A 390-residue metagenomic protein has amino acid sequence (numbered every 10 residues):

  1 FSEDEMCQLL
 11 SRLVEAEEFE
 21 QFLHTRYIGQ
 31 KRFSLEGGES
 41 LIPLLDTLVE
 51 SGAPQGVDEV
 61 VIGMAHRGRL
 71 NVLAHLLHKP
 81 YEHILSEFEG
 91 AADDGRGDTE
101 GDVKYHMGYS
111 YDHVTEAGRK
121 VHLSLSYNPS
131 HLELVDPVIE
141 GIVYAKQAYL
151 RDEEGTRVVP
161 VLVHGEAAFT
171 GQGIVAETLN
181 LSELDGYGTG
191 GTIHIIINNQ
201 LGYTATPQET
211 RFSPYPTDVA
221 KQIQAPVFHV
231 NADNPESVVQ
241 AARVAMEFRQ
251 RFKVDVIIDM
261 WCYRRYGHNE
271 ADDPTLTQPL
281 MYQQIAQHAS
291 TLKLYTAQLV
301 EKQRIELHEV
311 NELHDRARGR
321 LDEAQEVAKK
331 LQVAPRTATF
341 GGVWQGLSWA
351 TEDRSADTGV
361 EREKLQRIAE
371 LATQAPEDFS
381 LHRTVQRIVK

Functional and structural regions predicted by a protein language model:
F1-V175, L179-Q208, F212, I223-F228 (+3 more regions): Conserved internal helical-beta-strand scaffold that buttresses enzyme catalytic cores
H66-G68, C262-R265: Glycine-rich beta-alpha junction loops
T217: Active-site-proximal helix-loop-helix substrate-binding element of RNase H-like nuclease domains
H229, A242-Q250, D255: C-terminal catalytic or substrate-handling cores of phosphate/nucleotide- and metal-cofactor-dependent proteins acting
D233-V238: Short acidic loop-to-helix transition motifs that present clustered carboxylates
Q283-Q287: Flexible glycine-/small-residue-enriched beta->alpha junction loops that bind anionic phosphate/pyrophosphate groups
